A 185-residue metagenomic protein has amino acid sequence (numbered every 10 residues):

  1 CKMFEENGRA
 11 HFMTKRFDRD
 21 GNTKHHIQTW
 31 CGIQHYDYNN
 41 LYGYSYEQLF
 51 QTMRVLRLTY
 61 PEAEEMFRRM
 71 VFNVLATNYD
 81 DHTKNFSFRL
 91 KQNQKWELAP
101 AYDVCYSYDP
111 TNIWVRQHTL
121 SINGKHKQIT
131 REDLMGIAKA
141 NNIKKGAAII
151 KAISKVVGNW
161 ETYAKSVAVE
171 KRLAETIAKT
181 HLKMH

Functional and structural regions predicted by a protein language model:
C1-T83, S87-H185: Anionic ligand-binding catalytic core segments
